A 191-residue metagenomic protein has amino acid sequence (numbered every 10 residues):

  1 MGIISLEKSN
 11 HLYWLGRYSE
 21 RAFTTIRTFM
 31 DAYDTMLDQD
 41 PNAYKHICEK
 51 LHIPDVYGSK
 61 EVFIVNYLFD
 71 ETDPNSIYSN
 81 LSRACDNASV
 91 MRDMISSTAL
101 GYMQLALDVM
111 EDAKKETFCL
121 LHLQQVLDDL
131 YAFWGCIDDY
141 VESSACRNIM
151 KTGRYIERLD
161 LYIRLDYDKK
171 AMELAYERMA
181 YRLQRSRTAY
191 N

Functional and structural regions predicted by a protein language model:
M1-N191: Alpha-helical transmembrane segments and their helix-helix packing motifs
